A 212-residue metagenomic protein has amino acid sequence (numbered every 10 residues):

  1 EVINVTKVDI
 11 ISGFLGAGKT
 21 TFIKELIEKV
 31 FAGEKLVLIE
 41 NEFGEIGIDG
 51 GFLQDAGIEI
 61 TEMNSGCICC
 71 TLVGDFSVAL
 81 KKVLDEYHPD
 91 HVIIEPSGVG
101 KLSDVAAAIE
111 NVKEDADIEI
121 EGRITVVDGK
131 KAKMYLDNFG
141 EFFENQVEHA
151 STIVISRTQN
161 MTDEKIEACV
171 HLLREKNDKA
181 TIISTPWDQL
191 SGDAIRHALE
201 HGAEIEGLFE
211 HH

Functional and structural regions predicted by a protein language model:
E1-V2, H212: Short, flexible, solvent-exposed loop/turn segments with mixed acidic/basic and small polar residues
I3-S12, A17-L136: Nucleotide-state-sensitive switch-loop elements of NTP-binding domains
E28, E144-N145: Alpha-helical segments flanking ligand/cofactor-binding loops in enzyme cores
V37, V92-I93, I118-V127, Q146-T158 (+1 more regions): Conserved beta-strand/loop subsegment of P-loop NTPase cores
S103, A107-E110, S151, H171-R174: A broadly conserved amphipathic alpha-helix scaffold signal in soluble, globular proteins
A132, Q159-N160: Short histidine/acidic/glycine/proline-rich micro-motifs that form metal- and phosphate-coordinating active-site loops
N138-E141: Charged helix-capping and loop-helix junction motifs
N145, H149, M161-H212: C-terminal accessory "lid"/substrate-recognition subdomains
